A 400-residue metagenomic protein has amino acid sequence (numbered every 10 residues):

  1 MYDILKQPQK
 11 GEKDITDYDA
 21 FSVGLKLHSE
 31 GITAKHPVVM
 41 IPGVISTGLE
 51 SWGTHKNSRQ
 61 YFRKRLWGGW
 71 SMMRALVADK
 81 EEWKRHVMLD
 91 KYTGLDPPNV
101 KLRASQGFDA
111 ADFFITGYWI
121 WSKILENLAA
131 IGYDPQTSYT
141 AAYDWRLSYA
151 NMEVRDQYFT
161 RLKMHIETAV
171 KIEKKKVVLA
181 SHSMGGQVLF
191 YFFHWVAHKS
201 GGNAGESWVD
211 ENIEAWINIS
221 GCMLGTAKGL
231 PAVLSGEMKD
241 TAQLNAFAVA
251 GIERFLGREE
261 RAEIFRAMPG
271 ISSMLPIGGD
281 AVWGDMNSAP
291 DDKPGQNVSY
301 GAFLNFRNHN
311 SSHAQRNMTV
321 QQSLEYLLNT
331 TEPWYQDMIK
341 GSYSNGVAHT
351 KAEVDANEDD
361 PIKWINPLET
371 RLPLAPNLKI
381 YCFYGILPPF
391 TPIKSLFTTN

Functional and structural regions predicted by a protein language model:
M1-A180, M184-R258, A262-F265, S272-Y300 (+4 more regions): N-terminal non-catalytic accessory region
A34, A267, P373-P376: A generic structural signal for short, non-catalytic loop/turn and secondary-structure boundary residues
F306-N400: C-terminal subdomain of alpha/beta-hydrolase-fold enzymes, centered on the catalytic histidine and its supporting
